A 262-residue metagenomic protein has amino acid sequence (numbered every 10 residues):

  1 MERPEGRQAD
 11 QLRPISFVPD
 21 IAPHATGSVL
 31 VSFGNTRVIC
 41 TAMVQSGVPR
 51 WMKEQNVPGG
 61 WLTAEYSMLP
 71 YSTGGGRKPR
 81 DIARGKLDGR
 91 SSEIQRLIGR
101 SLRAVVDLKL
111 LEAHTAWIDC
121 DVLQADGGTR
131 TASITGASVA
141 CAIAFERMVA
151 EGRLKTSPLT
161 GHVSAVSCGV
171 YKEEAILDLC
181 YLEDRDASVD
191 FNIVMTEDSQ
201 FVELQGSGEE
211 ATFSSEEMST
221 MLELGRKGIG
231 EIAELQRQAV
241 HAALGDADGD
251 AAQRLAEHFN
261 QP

Functional and structural regions predicted by a protein language model:
M1-A25, V29-S32: Short, Gly/Pro- and small/polar-rich lid/capping loops
R3-A9, S101, R147-K155: Active-site-proximal mixed secondary-structure blocks
I15-F17, H24-S28, G47-R50, R103-V105 (+3 more regions): Glycine-rich, charged/polar anion/phosphate-binding loops that engage phosphate groups from diverse ligands
I21, S28-L111, F201, Q205-M218: Glycine-rich, flexible beta-strand/loop modules in the N-terminal catalytic cores of phosphate-handling
I82-L87, C120-T129: A short glycine/serine-rich beta->alpha loop
G89-R90, L110, G128-A132, C141-E146 (+1 more regions): A structural signal for small-residue-enriched, beta-sheet-centric alpha/beta enzyme cores and oligomeric scaffold folds
E112-C120: Short, conserved phosphate-binding/catalytic loop or strand-edge motifs used in phosphoryl-/nucleotidyl-transfer
